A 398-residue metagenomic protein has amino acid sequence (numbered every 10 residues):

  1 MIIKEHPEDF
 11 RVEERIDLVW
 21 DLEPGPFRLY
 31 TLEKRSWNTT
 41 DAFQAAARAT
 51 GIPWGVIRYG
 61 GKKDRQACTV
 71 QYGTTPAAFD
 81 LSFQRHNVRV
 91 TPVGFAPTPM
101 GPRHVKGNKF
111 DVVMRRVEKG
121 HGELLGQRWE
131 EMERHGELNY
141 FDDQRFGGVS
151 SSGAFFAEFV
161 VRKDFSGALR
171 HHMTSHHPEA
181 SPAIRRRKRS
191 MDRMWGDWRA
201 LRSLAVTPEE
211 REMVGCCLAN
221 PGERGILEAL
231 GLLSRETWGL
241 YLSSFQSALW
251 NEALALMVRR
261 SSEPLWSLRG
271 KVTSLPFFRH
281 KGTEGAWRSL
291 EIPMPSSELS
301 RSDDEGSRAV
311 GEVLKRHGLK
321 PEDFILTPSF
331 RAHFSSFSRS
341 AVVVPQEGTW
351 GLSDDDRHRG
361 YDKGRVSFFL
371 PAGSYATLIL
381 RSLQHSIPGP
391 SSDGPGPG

Functional and structural regions predicted by a protein language model:
M1-L22, F27, R35-S36, A49-T50 (+3 more regions): Extended, charged/glycine-rich binding lobes that contact polyanionic ligands
T39-A45, A376, L380: Ser/Thr-Pro-rich, acidic low-complexity intrinsically disordered regions of eukaryotic RNA-binding
P395-G398: Acidic, low-complexity intrinsically disordered tails
